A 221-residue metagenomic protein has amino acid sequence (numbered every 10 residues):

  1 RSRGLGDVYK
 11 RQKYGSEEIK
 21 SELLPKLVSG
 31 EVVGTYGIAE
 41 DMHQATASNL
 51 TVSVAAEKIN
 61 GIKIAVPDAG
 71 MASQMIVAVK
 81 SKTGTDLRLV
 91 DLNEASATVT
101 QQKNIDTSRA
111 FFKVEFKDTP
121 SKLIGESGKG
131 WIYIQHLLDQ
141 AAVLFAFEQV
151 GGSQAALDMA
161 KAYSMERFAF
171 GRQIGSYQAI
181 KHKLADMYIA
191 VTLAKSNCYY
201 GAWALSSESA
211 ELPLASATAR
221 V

Functional and structural regions predicted by a protein language model:
R1, V8, Y14-I19, K26 (+4 more regions): Alpha-helical interface subdomain recognition
Q12-G15, V77-K80, L89-L92, E115-K117 (+1 more regions): Short beta-strand-to-turn element immediately C-terminal to the catalytic PLP-Schiff-base lysine in fold type I
S16, G61, V77, R88 (+3 more regions): Residue-level signal for inorganic ion chemistry
G30-A39: A short, Trp-centered hydrophobic/proline-enriched beta-strand micro-motif
V32, S48-L50, M71-S73, G84-D86 (+3 more regions): A generic structural signal for well-ordered coil/turn residues at beta-strand boundaries that shape enzyme active-site
V52-V54: A structural signal for short hydrophobic beta-strand segments in well-ordered beta-sheet cores
I62-A97, Q102, F111: A short core secondary-structure module
N104-W131, L137, D158: Internal glycine-rich alpha/beta core junctions
